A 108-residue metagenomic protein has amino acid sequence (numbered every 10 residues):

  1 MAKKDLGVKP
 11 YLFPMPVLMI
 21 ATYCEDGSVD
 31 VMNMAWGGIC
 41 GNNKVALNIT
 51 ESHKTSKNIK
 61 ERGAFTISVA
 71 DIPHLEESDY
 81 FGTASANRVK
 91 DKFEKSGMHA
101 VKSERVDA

Functional and structural regions predicted by a protein language model:
M1-M32, G38-A108: Active-site-proximal mixed secondary-structure blocks
